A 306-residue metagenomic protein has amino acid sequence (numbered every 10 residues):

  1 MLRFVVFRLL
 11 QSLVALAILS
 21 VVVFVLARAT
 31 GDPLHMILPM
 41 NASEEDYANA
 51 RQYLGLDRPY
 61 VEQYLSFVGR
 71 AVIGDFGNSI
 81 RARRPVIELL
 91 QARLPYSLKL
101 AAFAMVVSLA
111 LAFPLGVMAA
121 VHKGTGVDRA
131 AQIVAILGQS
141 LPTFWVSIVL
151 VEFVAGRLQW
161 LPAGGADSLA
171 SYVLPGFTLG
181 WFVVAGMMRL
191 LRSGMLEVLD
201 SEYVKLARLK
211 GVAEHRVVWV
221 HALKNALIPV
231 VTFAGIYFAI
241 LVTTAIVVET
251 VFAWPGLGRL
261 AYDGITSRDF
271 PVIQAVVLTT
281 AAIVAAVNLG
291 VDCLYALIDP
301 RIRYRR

Functional and structural regions predicted by a protein language model:
L2-R3, E88, A92-V127, T143 (+1 more regions): Alpha-helical transmembrane segments of integral membrane proteins, especially multi-pass inner/plasma-membrane
V6-L16: N-terminal signal-anchor/signal peptide hydrophobic helix marking the start of the first transmembrane segment
A15-L65, A155-L174: Hydrophobic alpha-helical transmembrane segments of membrane transport/permease proteins and related membrane-embedded
V21-A29, R58, G69, I133-P162 (+2 more regions): Membrane-water interface segments at the C-terminal ends of transmembrane alpha-helices in multi-pass inner-membrane
L26-T30, L38-A42, A71-V72, I80 (+8 more regions): Hydrophobic aliphatic residues
Q52-V61, F76-V86, V183, M187 (+1 more regions): Membrane-interfacial helix-loop-helix junctions in multi-pass membrane proteins
D57-F113: An internal, D/E-rich "acidic patch" concept
I73, V146-S147, L196: Alpha-helical transmembrane segments and their lipid-water interface positions in multi-pass membrane proteins
